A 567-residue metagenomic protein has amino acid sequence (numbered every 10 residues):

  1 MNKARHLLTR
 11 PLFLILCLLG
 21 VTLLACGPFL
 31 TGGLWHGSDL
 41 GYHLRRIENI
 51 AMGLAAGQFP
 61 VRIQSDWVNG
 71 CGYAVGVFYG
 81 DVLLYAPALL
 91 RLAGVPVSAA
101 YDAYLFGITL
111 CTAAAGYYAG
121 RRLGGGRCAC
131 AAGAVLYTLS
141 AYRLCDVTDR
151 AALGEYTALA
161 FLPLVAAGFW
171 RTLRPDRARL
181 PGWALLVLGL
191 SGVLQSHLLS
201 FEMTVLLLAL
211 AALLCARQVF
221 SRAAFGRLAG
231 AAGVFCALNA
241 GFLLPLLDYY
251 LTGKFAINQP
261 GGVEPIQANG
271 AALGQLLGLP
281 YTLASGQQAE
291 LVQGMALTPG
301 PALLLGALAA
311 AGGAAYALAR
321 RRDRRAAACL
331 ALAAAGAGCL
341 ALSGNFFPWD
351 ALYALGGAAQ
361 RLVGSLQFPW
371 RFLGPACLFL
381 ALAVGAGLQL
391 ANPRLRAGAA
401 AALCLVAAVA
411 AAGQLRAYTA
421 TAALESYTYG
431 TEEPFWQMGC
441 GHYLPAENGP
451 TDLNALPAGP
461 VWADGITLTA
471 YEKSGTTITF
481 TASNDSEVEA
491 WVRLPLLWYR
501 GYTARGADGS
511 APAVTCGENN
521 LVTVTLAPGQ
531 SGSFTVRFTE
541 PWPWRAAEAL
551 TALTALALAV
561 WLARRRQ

Functional and structural regions predicted by a protein language model:
M1-A423, S533-Q567: Membrane-embedded transmembrane-helix bundle of lipid-linked glycan/lipid transferases
N2, T451-Q567: Active-site-proximal, structured, solvent-exposed surfaces of multi-pass membrane proteins that position macromolecular
L8, A25, G57, A160 (+8 more regions): Compositionally biased, intrinsically disordered/low-complexity regions enriched for serine, proline and threonine
V234, T282, E290, Y443-P445 (+4 more regions): Intrinsically disordered, low-complexity, compositionally biased regions/tails
A420-T469, K473-T476: Membrane-interface segments at or immediately adjacent to transmembrane helices that form the boundary between
